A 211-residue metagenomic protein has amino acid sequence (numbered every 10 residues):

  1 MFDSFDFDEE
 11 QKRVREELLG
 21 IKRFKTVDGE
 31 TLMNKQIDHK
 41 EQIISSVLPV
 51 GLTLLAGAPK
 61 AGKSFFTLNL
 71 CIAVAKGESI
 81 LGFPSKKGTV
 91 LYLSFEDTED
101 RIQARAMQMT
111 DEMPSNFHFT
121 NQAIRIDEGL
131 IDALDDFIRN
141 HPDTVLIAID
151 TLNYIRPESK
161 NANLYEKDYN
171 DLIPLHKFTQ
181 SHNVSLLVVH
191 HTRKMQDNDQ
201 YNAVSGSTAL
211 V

Functional and structural regions predicted by a protein language model:
M1-K22: Short, small/acidic-rich helices and loops at N termini and domain boundaries of DNA replication/processing enzymes
E16-I43: N-terminal pre-Walker A segment at the start of P-loop NTPase domains
I21, D38-H39, A61, P84-N170 (+1 more regions): Conserved inter-motif catalytic segment of the P-loop NTP-binding fold
I44-V50, G82-S85: Phosphate-binding P-loop
V50, K86-T89, S115, N183-V184 (+1 more regions): Short glycine-/polar-rich loops that comprise or flank the Walker A/P-loop and associated switch/sensor motifs
L54-A56, K60, F65, L93 (+2 more regions): Phosphate-binding/switch region of NTP-binding enzymes
F66, L70: Hydrophobic positions on the alpha1 helix immediately C-terminal to the Walker A/P-loop
A73-K87: Post-Walker A helix-loop "phosphate-sensing" segment adjacent to the P-loop in P-loop NTPases
